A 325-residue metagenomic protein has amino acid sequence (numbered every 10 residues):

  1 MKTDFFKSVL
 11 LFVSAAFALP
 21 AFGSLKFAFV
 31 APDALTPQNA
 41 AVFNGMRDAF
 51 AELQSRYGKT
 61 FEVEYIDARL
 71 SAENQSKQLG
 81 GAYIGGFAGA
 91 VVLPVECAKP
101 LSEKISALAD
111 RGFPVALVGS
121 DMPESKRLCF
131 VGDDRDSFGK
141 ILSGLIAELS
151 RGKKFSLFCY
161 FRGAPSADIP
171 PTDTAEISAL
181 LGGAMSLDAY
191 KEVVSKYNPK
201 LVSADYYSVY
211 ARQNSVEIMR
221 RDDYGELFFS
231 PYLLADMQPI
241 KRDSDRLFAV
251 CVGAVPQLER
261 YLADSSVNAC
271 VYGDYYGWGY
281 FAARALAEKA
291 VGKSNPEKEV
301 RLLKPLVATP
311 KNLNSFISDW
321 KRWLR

Functional and structural regions predicted by a protein language model:
S8-P20: Bacterial N-terminal signal peptides
K26-A49, L53, E64-S76, V95-A98 (+2 more regions): Extracytoplasmic "Venus flytrap"
A31-D33, D67, D133, F155-T172 (+1 more regions): Short beta-strand->loop
Q38-Q54, F138-L142, S166-L201, W323: Short, solvent-exposed amphipathic alpha-helices that sit in or adjacent to ligand/effector-binding or catalytic
G80, G89-A109, S186-K191, S195 (+1 more regions): Hydrophobic alpha-helical
K99, E103-S137, E148, V255-D264: Flexible loop/hinge segments that line or gate small-molecule binding clefts
F130-S156, A254-E259, G273-V291: Hydrophobic alpha-helical segments within soluble ligand-binding/sensing domains
G277-R325: Hinge/cleft segment of the Venus flytrap/periplasmic-binding protein
